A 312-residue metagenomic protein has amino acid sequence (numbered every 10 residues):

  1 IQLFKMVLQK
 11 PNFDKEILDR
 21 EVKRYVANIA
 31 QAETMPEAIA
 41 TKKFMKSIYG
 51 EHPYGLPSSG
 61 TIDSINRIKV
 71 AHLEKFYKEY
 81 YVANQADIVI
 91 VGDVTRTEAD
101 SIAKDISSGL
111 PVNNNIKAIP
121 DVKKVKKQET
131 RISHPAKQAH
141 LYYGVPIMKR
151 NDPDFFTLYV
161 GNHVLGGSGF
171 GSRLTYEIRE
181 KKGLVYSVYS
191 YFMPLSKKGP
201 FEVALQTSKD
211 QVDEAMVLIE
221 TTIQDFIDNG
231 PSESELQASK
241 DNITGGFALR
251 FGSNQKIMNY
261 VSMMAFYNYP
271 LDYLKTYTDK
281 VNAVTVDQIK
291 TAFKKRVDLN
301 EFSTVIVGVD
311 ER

Functional and structural regions predicted by a protein language model:
I1-N114, R131, K181-K182, S187-R312: Charge-rich, well-structured scaffold segments of protease-associated domains
N115-G171: His/Glu-based metal-binding/catalytic segments typifying zinc-dependent metallopeptidases
G171-S172, I257: Generic non-transmembrane alpha-helix signal with a bias for helix starts/N-cap capping motifs
T175: Phosphate-proximal small/polar/acidic motifs at interfaces that engage nucleotide phosphates, polyphosphates
